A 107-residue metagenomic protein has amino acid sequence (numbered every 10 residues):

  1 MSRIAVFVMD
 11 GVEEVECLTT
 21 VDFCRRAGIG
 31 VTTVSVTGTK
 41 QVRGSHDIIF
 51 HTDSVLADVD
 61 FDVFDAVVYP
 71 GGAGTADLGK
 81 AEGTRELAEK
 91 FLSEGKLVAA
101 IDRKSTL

Functional and structural regions predicted by a protein language model:
M1-K96: Extended, subdomain-level signal for the structured scaffold at the beginning of enzyme domains
I101-R103: Short, thiol/selenol-centered motifs that function as redox-active sites or metal-ligating centers
S105-L107: Conserved small/polar residues in nucleotide/adenosyl-binding loops
